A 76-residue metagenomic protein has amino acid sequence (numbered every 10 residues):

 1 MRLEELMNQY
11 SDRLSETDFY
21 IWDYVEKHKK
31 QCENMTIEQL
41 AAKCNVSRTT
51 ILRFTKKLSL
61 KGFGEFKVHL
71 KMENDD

Functional and structural regions predicted by a protein language model:
R2-D23, K27-N34, A42-V46, T50-D76: HTH-adjacent hinge/linker in prokaryotic transcriptional regulators
